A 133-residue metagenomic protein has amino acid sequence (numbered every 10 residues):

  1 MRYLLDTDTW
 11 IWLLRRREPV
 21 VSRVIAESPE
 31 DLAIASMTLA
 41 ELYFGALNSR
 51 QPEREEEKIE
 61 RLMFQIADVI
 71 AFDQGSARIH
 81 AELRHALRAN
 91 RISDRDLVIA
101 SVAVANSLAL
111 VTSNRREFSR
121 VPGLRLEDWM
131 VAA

Functional and structural regions predicted by a protein language model:
M1, A100, V104-A133: Acidic, PIN/NYN-like endoribonuclease modules and their adjacent C-terminal/linker elements
M1-A35, A46-R61, A132-A133: Short, well-structured N-terminal submotif of metal-dependent ribonuclease cores
D6-T7, L42, H80, A103 (+1 more regions): Generic structural signal for small/hydrophobic residues in well-ordered secondary structure, especially within
D8, P19, Y43, R78 (+1 more regions): Active-site phosphate/pyrophosphate-handling residues
D8-T9, M37, G75, R116: Alpha-helix/helix-capping structural signal
W10-I11, V21, A40-Y43, S119 (+1 more regions): Nucleotide phosphate-binding site architecture
E53, D68-S113: Active-site neighborhoods of divalent-metal-dependent phosphate/nucleic-acid chemistry enzymes
